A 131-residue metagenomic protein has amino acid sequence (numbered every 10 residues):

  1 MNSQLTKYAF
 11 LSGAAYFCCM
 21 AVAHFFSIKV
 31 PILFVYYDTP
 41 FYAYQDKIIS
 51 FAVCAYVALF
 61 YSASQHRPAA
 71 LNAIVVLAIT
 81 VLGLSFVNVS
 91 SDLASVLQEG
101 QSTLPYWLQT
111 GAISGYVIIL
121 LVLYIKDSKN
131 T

Functional and structural regions predicted by a protein language model:
M1-F17: Cytosolic juxtamembrane helix and N-cap/initiation of the first transmembrane helix
S3, I28-D46, D92-S95, E99: Interfacial loop at the N-terminal end of multi-pass membrane proteins
F10, A69-L77: Membrane-interfacial loop-to-transmembrane alpha-helix junctions, especially the N-terminal start
A15, C19, A23, Y42-S64 (+1 more regions): Core segments of alpha-helical transmembrane spans in multipass integral membrane proteins
A43-A52, L104-S114: Alpha-helical transmembrane segments of polytopic membrane proteins
I74-S91, T110-Y116: Hydrophobic alpha-helical membrane segments
F86-Y106: Membrane-helix boundary connector in multi-pass membrane proteins
I113-T131: Membrane-water interface at the C-terminal end of transmembrane alpha helices
